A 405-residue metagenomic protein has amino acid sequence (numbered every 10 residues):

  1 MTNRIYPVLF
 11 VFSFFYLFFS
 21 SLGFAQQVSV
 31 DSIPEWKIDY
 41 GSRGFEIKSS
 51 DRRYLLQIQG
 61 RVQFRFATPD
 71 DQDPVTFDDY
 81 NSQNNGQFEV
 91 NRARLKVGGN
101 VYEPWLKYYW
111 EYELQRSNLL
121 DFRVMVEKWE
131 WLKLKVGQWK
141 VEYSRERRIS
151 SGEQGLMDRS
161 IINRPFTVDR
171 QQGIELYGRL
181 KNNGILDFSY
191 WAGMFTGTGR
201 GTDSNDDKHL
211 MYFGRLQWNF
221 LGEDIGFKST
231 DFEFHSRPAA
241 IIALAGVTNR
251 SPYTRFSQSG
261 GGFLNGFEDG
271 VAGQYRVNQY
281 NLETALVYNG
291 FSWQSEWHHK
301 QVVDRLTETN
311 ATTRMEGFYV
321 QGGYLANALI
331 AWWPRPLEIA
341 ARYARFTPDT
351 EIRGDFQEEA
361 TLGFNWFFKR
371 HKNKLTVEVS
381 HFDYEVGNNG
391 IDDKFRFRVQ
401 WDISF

Functional and structural regions predicted by a protein language model:
M1-V28: Bacterial Sec-dependent N-terminal signal peptides
F24-Q59, D73, F77-D79, D224-A239 (+2 more regions): Outer-membrane beta-barrel biogenesis signature
Q26-D51, L106, K208-D224, Q279-N281 (+2 more regions): Short, charged N-terminal helix-start/capping segments
V28-K37, Q138, S236-F405: Outer-membrane beta-barrel pore domains
G44-R200, N205-E223, I241, G246 (+4 more regions): Outer membrane beta-barrel
P165, S229, A311: Glycine- and other small-residue-rich loops at beta-strand/loop junctions that grip anionic moieties
K208, G214, W218-F232, Y384-D393: C-terminal intrinsically disordered extensions
